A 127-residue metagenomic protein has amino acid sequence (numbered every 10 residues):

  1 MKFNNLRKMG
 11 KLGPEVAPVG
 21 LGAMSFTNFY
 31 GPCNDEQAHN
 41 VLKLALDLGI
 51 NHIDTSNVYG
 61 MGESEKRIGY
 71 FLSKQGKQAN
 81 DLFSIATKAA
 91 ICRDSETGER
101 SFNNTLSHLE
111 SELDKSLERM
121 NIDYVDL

Functional and structural regions predicted by a protein language model:
M1-S84: N-terminal binding-site loop/beta-alpha segment at the start of enzyme catalytic domains that lines or forms
R7, D54, S95, E99-F102: Residues at structural and domain junctions
K11-L12, C92, D123: General helical structural elements
S25-F29, C92-E99: A short acidic, helix-capping loop that chelates divalent metal ions and anchors anionic groups
A45, K88, R119: Conserved catalytic core of Hanks-type protein kinase domains
E65, K88, E112: Acidic-residue sensor for enzyme active/binding pockets
N80-D94: A short, structured active-site edge motif that brings together acidic residues
T97-L127: Glycine/proline-rich, positively charged, aromatic-decorated active-site loop/lid region on the catalytic face
